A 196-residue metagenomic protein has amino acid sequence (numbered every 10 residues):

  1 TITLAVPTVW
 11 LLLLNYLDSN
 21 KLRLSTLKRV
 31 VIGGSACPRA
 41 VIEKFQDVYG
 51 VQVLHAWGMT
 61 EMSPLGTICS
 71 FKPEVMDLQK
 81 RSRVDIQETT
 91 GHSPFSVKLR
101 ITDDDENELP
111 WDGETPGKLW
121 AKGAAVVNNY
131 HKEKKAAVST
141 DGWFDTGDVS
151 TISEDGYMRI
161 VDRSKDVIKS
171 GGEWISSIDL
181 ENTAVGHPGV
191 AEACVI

Functional and structural regions predicted by a protein language model:
T1-A5, L14-D85, K98, D105-P110: Gly/Ser/Thr-rich phosphate-binding loop
T3, G123, N129, V149-I196: AMP-binding/adenylate-forming catalytic core of the ANL superfamily
T8-W10, C37, V126: Alpha-helix capping/helix-boundary segments
G34, G58, G91, D148 (+1 more regions): Active-site glycine-centered loops adjacent to acidic/histidine catalytic or metal-binding residues that shape
G34, P64, V127, S176-S177: Glycine-rich phosphate/pyrophosphate-binding beta-alpha loops
G50, S82-Q87, D112, A124-S153 (+3 more regions): Conserved ANL (AMP-binding/adenylate-forming) active-site segment centered on the GW(Y/F)…HTG consensus within
T89-S96, F144: Short coil-to-beta-strand transition motifs
S96-W120, E154-D155: Conserved beta-loop-beta connector loops within the AMP-binding
